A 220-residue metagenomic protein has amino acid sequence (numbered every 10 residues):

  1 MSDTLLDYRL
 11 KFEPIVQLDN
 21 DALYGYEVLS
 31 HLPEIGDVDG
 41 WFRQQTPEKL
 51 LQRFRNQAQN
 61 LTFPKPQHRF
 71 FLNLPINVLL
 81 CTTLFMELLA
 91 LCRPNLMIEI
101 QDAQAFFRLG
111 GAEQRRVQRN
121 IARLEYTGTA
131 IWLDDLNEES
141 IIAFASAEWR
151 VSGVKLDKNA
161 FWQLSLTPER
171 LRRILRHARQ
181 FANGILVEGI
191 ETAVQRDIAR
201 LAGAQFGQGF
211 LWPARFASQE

Functional and structural regions predicted by a protein language model:
M1-A22, S30-I35, Q101-G110, D134-E139 (+1 more regions): EAL-family c-di-GMP phosphodiesterase catalytic domain
M1-L91: Bacterial c-di-GMP phosphodiesterase EAL domain
G25, R69, N95-M97, G153 (+1 more regions): Residues at the N-termini of beta-strands
L32-N56, L80-T82, P94-G128, K158-H177 (+1 more regions): EAL-type cyclic di-GMP phosphodiesterase domain
N60-K65, C81-N95, Q114-R119, Y126 (+2 more regions): Acidic (Asp/Glu)-rich catalytic clusters
P66-F70, E125-T127, R179-F181: Short, surface-exposed connector motifs at secondary-structure boundaries
F70, L96-I98, I131, I185: Hydrophobic/aromatic residues located in beta-strands of well-ordered beta-sheets within soluble catalytic
L79-L88, L136-F144, T192-A193: Short, acidic/polar
